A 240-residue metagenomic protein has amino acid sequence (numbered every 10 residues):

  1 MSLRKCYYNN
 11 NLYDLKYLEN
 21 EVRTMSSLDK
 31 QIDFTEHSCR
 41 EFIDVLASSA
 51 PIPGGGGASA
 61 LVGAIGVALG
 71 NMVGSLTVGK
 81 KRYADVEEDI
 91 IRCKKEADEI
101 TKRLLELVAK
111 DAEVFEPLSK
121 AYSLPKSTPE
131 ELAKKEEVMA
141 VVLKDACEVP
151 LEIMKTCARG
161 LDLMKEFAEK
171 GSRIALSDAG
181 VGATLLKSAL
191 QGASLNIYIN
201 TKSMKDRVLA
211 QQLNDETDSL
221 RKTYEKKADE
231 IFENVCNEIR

Functional and structural regions predicted by a protein language model:
M1-E36: Long, contiguous binding/interaction regions
F34-P53: Short, hydrophobic/aliphatic alpha-helical segments
F42, I65-M72, K110, V114 (+4 more regions): Amphipathic, well-ordered alpha-helical segments in soluble domains
S48-N71, I174-A193: Conserved phosphate/anionic-ligand binding catalytic regions in large, soluble enzymes, centered on
L61-I65, C93, I100-L107, A146-T156 (+5 more regions): Amphipathic alpha-helix face/heptad-repeat signature
K81-S123, L220, D229: A structural-propensity feature for long, helix-poor, extended segments
D111, F115-T184, S188, N200: Amphipathic alpha-helical interface segments
G160-L163, A175-V235: Preference for long, well-ordered alpha-helical segments
